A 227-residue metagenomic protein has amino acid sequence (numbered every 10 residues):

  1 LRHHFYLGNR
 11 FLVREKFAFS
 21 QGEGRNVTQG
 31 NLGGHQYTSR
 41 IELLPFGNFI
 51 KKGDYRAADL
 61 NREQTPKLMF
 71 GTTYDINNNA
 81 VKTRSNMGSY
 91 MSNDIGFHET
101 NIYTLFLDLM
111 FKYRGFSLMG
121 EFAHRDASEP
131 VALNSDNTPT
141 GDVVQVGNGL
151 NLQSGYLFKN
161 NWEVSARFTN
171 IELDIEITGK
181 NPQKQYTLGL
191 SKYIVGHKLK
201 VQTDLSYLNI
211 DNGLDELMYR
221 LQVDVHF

Functional and structural regions predicted by a protein language model:
R2, R40-E42, A58, F106-M110 (+4 more regions): Outer-membrane beta-barrel architecture
H4, T73-V81, V201-L221: Outer-membrane beta-barrel translocator/channel fold
E15-E23, E121-R125, E163-E172, K200-N209: Transmembrane beta-strand segments that form the barrel wall of outer-membrane beta-barrel proteins
E23-L32, I175-Q183, N209-E216: Solvent-exposed loop/turn segments connecting transmembrane beta-strands in outer-membrane beta-barrel proteins
L32, E42-F46, K51-D174: Detector for outer-membrane/organellar transmembrane beta-barrel domains, recognizing the amphipathic beta-strand
G34-Q36, T65, I102-T104, G147 (+3 more regions): Membrane-spanning beta-strands of outer-membrane beta-barrel proteins
Y37-N48, L190-K192, L199, D215-F227: Outer-membrane beta-barrel "beta-signal"
G155-K200: C-terminal hydrophobic structural anchor segments that stabilize assembly/packing rather than catalytic chemistry
